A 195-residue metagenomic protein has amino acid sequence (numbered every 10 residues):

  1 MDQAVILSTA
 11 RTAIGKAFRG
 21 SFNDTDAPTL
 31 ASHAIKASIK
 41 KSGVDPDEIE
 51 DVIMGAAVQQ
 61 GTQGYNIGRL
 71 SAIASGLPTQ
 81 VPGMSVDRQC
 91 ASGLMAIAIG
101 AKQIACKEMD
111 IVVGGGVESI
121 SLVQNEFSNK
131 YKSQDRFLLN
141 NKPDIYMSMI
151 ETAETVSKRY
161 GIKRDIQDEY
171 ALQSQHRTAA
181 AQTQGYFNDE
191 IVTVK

Functional and structural regions predicted by a protein language model:
M1-V81, V117-K195: Conserved "HGTGT" condensation-loop signature of ketosynthase/thiolase-family condensing enzymes that catalyze
Q59, N66, L70-I73, L77 (+1 more regions): Claisen-condensing/thiolase-fold acyl-transfer catalytic domains that form or cleave C-C bonds in fatty acid
M95-F127: Hydrophobic alpha-helical hairpins/lids featuring a short glycine-rich hinge
